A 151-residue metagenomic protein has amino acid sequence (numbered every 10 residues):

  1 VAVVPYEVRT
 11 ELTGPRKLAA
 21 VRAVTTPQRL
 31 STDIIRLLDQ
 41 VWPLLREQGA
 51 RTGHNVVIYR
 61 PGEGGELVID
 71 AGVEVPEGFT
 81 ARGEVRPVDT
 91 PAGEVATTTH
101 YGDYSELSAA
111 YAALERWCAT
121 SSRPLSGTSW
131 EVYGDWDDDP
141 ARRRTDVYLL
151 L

Functional and structural regions predicted by a protein language model:
V1-L151: A solvent-exposed interaction/effector surface
